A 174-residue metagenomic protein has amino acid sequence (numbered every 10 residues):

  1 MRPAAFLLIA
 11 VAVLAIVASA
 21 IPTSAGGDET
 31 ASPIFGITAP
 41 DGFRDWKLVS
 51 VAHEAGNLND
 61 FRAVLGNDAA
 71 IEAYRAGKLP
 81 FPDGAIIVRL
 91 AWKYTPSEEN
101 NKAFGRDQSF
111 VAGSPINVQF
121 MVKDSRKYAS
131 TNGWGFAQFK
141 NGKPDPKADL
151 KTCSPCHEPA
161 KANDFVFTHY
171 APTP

Functional and structural regions predicted by a protein language model:
M1-A5: Positively charged n-region of N-terminal signal peptides that target proteins for export
L8-A18: Bacterial N-terminal signal peptides
A20-G27: Boundary at the C-terminal end of the N-terminal hydrophobic targeting segment
G27-D60, K78-P174: Sequence context surrounding c-type heme c attachment/ligation sites in exported
F61-E72: Short, structured beta-strand/loop micro-motifs enriched in basic residues and often containing a Trp
